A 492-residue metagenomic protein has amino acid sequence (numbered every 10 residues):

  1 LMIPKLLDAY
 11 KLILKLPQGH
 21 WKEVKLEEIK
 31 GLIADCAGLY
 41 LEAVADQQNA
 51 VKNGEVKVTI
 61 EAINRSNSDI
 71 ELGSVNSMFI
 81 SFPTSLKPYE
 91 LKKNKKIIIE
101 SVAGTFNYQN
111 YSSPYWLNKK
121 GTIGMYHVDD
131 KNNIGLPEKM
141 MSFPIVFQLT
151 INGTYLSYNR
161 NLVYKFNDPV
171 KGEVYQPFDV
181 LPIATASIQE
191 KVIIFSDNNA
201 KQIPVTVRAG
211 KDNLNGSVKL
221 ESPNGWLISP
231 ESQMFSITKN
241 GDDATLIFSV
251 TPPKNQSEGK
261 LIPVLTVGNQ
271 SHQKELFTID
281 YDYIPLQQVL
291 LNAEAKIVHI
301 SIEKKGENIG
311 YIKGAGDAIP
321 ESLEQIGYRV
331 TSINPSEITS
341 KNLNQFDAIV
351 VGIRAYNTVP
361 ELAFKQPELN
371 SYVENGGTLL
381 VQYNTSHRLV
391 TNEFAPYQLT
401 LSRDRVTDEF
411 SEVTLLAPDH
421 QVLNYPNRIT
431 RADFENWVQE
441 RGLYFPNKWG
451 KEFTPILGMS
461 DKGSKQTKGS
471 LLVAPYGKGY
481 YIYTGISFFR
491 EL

Functional and structural regions predicted by a protein language model:
Y10-N53, I80, K165-S196: Low-complexity, acidic Ser/Thr/Pro/Gly-rich terminal tails and inter-domain linkers that flank the onset of structured
G19-V24, Y155, Y175-V218, I284-N292 (+4 more regions): Extracellular ligand-binding/catalytic regions of CAZymes and related secreted enzymes and adhesion modules
E55-T84, E100, S112-P114, F143-T150 (+3 more regions): Beta-strand-rich binding/interaction modules
P88-I97, F235-A244: Short proline/glycine- and polar residue-rich coil/turn motifs
K92-N161, V250-K260: Eukaryote-biased detector of low-complexity, proline/serine/threonine-rich segments and adjacent exposed loops
S271-G352, T385, R490: Aromatic-Pro/Gly-enriched surface loop or interdomain linker that acts as a lid/target-recognition segment
R354-E435: A glycine-rich, often tryptophan-bearing local segment used as a flexible ligand/cofactor-contacting loop or short
R403-L492: Catalytic beta-strand/loop cores that center a nucleophilic Ser/Cys/Thr and support acyl-enzyme chemistry
